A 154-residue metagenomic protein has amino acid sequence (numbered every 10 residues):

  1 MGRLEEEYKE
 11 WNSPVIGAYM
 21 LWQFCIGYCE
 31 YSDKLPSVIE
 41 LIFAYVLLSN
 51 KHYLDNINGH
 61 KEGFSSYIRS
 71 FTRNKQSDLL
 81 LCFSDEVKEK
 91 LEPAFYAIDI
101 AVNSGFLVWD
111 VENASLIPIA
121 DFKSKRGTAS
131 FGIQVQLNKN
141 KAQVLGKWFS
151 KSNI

Functional and structural regions predicted by a protein language model:
M1-L48: Long, hydrophobic N-terminal alpha-helical segment
I39-I42, V46-F71: A glycine-rich, hydrophobic loop/mini-helix early in the fold
E40, F64, K90-A97: Amphipathic alpha-helical interface surfaces
Q76-L91: Short helix-coil junctions and helix-kink-helix linkers
A94-L107: Basic amphipathic alpha-helical segments that dock to polyanions
D110-V111: Beta-hairpin "wing" of winged helix-turn-helix
A114-I119: Minor-groove-contacting beta-hairpin "wing" of winged helix-turn-helix DNA-binding domains
F122-I154: Glycine-rich, aromatic-bearing surface loops/beta-hairpins
